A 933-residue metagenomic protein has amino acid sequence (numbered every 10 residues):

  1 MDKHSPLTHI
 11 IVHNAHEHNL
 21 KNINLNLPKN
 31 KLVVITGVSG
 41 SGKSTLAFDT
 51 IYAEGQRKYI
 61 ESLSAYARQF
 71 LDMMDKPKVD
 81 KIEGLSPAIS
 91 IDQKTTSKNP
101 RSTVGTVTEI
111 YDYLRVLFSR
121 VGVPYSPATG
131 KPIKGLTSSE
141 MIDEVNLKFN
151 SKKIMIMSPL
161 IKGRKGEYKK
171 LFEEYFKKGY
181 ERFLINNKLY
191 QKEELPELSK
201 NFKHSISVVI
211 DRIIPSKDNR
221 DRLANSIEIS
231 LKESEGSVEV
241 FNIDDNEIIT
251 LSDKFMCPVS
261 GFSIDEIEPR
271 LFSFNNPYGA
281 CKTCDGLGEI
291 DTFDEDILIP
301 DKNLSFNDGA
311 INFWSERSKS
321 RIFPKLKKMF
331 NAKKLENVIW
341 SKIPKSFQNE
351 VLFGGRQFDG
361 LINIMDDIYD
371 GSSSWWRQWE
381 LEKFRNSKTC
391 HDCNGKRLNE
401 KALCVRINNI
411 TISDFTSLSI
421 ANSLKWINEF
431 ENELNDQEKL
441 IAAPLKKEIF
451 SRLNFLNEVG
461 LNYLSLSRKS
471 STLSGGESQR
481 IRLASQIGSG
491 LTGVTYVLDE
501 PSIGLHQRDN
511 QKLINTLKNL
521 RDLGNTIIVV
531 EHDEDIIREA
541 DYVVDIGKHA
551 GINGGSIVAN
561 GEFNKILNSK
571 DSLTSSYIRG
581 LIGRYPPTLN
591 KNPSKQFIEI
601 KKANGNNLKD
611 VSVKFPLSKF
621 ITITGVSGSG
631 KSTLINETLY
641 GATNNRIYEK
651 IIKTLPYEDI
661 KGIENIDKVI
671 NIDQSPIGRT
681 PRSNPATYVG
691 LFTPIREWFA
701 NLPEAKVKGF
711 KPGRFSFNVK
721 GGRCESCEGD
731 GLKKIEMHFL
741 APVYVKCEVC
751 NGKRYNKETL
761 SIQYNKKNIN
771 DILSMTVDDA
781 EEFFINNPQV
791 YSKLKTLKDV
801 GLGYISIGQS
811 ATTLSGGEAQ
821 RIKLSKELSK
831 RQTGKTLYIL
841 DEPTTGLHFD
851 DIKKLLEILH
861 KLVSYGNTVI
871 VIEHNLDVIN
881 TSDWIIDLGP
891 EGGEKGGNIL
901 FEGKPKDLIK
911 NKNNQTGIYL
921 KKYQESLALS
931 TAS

Functional and structural regions predicted by a protein language model:
M1-S933: Conserved phosphate-binding elements of NTP-dependent enzyme cores
